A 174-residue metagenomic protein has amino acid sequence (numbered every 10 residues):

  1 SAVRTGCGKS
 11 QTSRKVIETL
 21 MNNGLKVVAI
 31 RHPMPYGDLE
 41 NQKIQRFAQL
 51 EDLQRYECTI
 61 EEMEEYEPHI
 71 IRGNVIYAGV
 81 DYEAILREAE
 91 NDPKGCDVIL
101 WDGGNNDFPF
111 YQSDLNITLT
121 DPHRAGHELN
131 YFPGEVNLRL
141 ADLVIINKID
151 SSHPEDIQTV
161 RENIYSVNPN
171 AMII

Functional and structural regions predicted by a protein language model:
S1-C7, Q11-I145, I149-M172: Flexible phosphate-sensing "switch/lid" loops adjacent to ATP/NTP-binding sites across phosphate-transfer
